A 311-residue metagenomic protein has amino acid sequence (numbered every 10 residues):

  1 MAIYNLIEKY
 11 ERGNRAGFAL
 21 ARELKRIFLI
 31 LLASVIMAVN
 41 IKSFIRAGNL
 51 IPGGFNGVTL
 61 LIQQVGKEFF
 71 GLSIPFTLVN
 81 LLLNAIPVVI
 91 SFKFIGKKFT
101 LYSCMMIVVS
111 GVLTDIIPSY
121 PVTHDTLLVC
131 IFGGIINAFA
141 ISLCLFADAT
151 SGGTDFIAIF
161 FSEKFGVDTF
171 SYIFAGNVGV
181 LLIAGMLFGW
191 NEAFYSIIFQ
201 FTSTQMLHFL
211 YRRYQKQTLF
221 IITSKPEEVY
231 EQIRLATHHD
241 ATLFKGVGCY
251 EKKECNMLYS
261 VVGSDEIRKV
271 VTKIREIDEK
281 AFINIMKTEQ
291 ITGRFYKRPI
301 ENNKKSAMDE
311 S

Functional and structural regions predicted by a protein language model:
A2-S224, A236: Core subunits and conserved enzymes of cellular information-processing and envelope-translocation systems across
K42, F70, E163, I173-G176 (+3 more regions): Positively charged, small/polar-rich N-terminal and surface patches that mediate targeting and assembly and bind
